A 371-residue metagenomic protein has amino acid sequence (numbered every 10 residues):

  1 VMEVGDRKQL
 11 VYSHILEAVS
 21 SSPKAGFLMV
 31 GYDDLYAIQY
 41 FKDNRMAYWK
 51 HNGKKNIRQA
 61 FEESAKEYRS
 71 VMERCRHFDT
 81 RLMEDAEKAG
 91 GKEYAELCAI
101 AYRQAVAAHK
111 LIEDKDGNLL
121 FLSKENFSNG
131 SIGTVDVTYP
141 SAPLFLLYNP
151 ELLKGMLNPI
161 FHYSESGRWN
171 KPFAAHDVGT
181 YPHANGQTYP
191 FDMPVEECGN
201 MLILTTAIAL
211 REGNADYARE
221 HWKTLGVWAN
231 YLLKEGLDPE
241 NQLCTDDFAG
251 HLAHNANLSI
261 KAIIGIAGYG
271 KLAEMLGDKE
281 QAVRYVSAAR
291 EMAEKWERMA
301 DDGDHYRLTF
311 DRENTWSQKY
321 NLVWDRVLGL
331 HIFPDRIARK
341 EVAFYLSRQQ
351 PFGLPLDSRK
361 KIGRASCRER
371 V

Functional and structural regions predicted by a protein language model:
V1, E125-V137, P143-P150, W169 (+3 more regions): Extended ligand-binding clefts on enzyme/binding-domain cores
V1-G133: Acidic/polar, glycine-enriched structural segments that form the non-catalytic walls/loops of the carbohydrate-binding
L28-G31, Q39-A47, L152-P159, Y217-H221 (+4 more regions): Composition- and surface-driven signal marking solvent-exposed, interaction-prone regions in large proteins
R45-M72, G130-P239, N255-A273: Aromatic-rich carbohydrate-recognition surfaces in CAZymes
L82-A89, I208-R219, L243-C244, Y269-V286: Inter-helical turn/loop segments and adjacent helix faces that build the functional surface of alpha-helical bundle
A105-E113, P150-K171, L210, E220-N241 (+2 more regions): Long, well-ordered core segments of solenoidal/helical folds
K115-S123, V178-M193, L237-H254, M299-L308: Acidic/His metal-coordination segments adjacent to aromatic residues that form catalytic metal sites in metalloenzymes
E369-V371: Positively charged, low-complexity/disordered segments
